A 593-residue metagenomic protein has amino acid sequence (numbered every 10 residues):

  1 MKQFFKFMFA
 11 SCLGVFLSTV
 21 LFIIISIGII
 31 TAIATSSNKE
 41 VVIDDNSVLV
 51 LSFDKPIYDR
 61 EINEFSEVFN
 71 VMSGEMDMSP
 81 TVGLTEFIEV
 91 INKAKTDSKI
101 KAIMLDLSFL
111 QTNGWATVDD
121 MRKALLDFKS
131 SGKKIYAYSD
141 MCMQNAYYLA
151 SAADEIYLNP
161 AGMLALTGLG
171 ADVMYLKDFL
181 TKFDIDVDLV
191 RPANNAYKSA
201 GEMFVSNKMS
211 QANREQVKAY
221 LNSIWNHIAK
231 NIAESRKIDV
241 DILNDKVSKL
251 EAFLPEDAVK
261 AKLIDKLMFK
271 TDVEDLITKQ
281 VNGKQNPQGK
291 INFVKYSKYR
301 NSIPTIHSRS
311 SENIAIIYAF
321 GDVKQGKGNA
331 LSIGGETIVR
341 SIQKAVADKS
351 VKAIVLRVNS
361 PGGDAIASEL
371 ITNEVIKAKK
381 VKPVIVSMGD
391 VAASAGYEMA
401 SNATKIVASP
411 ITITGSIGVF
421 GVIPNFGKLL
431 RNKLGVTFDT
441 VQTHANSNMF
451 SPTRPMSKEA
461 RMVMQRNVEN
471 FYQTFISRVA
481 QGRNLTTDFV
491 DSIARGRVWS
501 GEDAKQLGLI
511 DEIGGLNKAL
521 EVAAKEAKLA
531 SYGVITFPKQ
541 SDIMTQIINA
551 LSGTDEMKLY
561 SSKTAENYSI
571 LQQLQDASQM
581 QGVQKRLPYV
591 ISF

Functional and structural regions predicted by a protein language model:
Q3-S37, N46: Hydrophobic alpha-helical transmembrane signal-anchor segments
T31-V41, Y296-T305: A short, compositionally biased domain-edge/stem linker segment
E40-V42, L49-V173, T305-L429, E469: Cleft-lining beta-strand/loop regions that shape enzyme active-site pockets
V173, K177-T278, G427-L507, D511-E512 (+2 more regions): Charged, glycine-interspersed solvent-exposed loop segments at helix/strand-loop junctions that cap or gate access
E234-S235, D265-S311, F420, I476-G482 (+1 more regions): C-terminal long alpha-helix characteristic of the crotonase
R309-K344, D348-S350, N467, P538-F593: Intrinsic disorder and flexible/low-complexity segments
Y318-G321, V358-S360, M388-D390, P410-T412 (+8 more regions): Active-site proximal loops enriched in glycine and acidic residues that flank catalytic Cys/His/Asp and coordinate
I366-L370, D503-Q506, I548-L551: Short glycine/threonine-rich loop-to-helix capping motif typified by GTGT followed within a few residues by an Asp-Pro
